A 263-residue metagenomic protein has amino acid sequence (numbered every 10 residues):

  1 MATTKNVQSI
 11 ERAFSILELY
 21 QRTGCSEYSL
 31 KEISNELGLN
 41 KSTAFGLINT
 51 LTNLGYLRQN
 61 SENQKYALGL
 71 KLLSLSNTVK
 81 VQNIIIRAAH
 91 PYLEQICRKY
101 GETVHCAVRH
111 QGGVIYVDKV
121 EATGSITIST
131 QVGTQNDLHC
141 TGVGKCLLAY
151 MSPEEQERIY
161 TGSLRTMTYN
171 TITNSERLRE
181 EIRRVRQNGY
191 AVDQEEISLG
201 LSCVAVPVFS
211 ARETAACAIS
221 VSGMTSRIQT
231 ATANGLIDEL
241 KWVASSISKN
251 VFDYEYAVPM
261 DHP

Functional and structural regions predicted by a protein language model:
M1-Q82, R87, N250: N-terminal helix-turn-helix
N6-I10, L30, K65, G69 (+9 more regions): Short, structured helix-loop boundary elements
Q21, G144, L148, S152 (+2 more regions): Short amphipathic alpha-helical signal-transduction/dimerization elements
L57-Q59, C106-A107, V208: A structural signal for short hydrophobic beta-strand segments in well-ordered beta-sheet cores
N63-G162: Amphipathic alpha-helical effector-binding/dimerization core of metabolite-sensing transcriptional regulators
E155-Y160, T166, A244-P263: Cysteine/selenocysteine-centered motifs that mediate thiol-based redox chemistry or coordinate metal-sulfur cofactors
N170, N174-V243, H262: Extended hydrophobic
